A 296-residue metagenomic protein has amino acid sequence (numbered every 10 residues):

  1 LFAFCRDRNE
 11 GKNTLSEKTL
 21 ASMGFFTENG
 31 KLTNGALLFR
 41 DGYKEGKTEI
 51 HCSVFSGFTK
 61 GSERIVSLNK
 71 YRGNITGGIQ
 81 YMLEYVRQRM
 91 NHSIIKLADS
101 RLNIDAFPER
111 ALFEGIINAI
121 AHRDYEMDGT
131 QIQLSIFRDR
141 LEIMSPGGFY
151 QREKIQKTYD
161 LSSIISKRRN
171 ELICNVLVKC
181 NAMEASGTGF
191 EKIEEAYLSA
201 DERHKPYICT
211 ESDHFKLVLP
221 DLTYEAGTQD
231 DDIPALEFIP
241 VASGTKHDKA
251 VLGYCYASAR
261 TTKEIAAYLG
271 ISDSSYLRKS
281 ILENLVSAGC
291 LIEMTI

Functional and structural regions predicted by a protein language model:
L1-T130, L134-D139, M144, R152-K154 (+4 more regions): Active-site helix-to-loop segments that bind/position phosphate- or nucleotide-bearing substrates and donors across
T48, Y150-Q156, L161-K249: Flexible, glycine-/charge-rich segments associated with ATP-binding catalytic modules
L83, C174, D248-C255, A266: Hydrophobic residues on short alpha-helical segments
R110, I271-S287: Short amphipathic alpha-helical interaction segments
R140-E142, H214-K216, C290: Structural motif
G244-K249, T262, R278-K279: Short, leucine-enriched amphipathic alpha-helices that occur as contiguous helical runs
S258-G270: Short acidic, hydrophobic short linear motifs in intrinsically disordered regions
V286-I296: A short, conserved structural fragment
